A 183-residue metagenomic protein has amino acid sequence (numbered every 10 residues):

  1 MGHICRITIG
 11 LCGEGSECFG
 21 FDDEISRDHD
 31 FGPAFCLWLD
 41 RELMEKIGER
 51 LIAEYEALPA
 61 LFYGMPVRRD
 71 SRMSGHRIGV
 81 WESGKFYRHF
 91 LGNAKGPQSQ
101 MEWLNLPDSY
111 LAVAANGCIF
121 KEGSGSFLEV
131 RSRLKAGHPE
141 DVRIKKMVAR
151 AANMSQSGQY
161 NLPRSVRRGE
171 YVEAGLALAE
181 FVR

Functional and structural regions predicted by a protein language model:
M1-D40: Active-site nucleotide-donor binding segment shared across nucleotidyl transfer reactions
G2, G15, P59, N116-C118 (+1 more regions): Glycine-centered flexibility motif
G2, L39, H138-P139, E170: Alpha-helix capping and helix-coil boundary motifs
E45-R168: Conserved NTP/Mg2+-binding pocket subregion across the NTase superfamily
E173-A174: Solenoid-repeat scaffolds in large eukaryotic assemblies
L178-R183: Small-residue-rich helix-loop
